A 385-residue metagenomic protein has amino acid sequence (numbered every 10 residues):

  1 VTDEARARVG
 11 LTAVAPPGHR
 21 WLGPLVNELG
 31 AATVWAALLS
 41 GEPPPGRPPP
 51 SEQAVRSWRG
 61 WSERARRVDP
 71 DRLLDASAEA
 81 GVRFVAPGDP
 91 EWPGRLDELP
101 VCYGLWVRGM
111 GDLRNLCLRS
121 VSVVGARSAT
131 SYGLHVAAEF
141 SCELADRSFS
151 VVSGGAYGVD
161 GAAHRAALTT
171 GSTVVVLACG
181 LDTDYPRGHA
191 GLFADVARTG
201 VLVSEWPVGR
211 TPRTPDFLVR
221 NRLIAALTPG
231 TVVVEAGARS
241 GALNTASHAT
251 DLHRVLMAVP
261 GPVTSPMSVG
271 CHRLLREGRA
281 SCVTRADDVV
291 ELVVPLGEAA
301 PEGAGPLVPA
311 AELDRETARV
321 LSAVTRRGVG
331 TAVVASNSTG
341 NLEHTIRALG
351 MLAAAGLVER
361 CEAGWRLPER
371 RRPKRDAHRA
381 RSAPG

Functional and structural regions predicted by a protein language model:
V1-E91, L274, A355-R371, R375-G385: Short, small/acidic-rich helices and loops at N termini and domain boundaries of DNA replication/processing enzymes
T2-A5, P16, A86-G385: Glycine-biased, small-residue-rich flexible motifs in mid-sequence functional cores and linkers
